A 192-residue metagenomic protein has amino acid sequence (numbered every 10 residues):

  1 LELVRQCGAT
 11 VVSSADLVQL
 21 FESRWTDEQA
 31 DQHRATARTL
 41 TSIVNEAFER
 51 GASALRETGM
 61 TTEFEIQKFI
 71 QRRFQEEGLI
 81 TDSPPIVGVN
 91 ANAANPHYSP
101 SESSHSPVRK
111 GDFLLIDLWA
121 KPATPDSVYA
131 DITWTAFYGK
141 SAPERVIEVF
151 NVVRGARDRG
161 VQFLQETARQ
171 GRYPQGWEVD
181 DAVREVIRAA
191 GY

Functional and structural regions predicted by a protein language model:
L1-Y192: Active-site neighborhoods and metal-handling regions in enzymes and metal-associated proteins
